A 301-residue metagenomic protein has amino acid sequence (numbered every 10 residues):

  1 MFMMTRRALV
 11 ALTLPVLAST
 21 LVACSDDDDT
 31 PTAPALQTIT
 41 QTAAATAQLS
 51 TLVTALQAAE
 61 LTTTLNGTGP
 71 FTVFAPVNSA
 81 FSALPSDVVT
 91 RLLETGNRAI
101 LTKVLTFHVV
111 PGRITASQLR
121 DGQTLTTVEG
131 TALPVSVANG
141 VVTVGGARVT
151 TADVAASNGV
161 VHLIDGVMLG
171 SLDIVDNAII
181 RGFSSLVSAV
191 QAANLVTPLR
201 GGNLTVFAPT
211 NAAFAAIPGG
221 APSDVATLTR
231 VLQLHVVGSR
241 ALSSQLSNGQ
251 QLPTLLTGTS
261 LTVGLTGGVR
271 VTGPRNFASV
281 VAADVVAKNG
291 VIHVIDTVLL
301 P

Functional and structural regions predicted by a protein language model:
F2, C24-P301: Mature, structured domains of secreted/extracytosolic soluble proteins
R6-V10: N-terminal export leaders
S19-A23: C-terminal motif of bacterial Sec signal peptides marking the signal peptidase cleavage site
